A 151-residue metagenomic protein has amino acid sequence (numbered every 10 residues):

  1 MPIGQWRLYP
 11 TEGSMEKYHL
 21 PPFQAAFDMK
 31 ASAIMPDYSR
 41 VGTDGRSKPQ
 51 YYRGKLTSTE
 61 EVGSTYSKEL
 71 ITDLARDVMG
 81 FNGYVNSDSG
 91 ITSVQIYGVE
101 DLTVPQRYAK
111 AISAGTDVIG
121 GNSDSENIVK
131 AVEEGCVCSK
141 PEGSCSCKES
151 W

Functional and structural regions predicted by a protein language model:
M1-W151: Glycoside hydrolase catalytic-domain context in secreted enzymes
